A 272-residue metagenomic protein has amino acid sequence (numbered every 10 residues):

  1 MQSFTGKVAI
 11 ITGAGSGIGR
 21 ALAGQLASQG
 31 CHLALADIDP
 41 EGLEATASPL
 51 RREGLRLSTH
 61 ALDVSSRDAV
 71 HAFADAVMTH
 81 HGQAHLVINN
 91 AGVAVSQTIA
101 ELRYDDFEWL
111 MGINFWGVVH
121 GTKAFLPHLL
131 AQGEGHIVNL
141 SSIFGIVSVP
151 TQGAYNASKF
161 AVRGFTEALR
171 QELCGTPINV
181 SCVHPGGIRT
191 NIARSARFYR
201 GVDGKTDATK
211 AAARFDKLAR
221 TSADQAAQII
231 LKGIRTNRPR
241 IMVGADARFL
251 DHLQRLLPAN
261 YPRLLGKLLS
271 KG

Functional and structural regions predicted by a protein language model:
T5, E53-R56, A76-V87, V95: A glycine-rich helix->loop->beta "capping" turn within Rossmann-like NAD(P)(H)-dependent oxidoreductase domains
V8, G15-S16: Conserved glycine-rich cofactor-binding loop
P40-E41, A61-A72, Y104: The beta1-alpha1 cofactor-binding region of Rossmann-like NAD(H)/NADP(H)-dependent oxidoreductases
T98-I99, R103-E108: Substrate-binding pocket helix/loop in short-chain dehydrogenase/reductase
T122, S158: Active-site helix of classical SDR
S142: Residue(s) in the substrate-gating loop at a strand-loop-helix junction that position the organic substrate next
G175-A245: SDR active-site lid
